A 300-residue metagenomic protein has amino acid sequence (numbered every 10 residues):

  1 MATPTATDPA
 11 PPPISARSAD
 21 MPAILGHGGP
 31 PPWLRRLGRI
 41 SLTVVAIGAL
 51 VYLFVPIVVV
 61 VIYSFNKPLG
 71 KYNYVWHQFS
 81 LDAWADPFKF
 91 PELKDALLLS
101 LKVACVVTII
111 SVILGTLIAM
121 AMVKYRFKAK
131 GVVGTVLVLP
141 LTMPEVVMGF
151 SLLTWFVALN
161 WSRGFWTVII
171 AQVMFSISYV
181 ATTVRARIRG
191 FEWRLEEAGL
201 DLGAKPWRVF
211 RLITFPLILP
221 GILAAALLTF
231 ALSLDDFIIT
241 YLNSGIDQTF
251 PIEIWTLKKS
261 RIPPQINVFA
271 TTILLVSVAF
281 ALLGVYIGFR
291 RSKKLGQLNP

Functional and structural regions predicted by a protein language model:
A2-P32, R39-L42, A129, R185-E196 (+3 more regions): C-terminal transmembrane helix and the adjacent membrane-cytosol boundary/short C-terminal tail of inner/organellar
S15-R17, W33-R39, L69-Y72, L81-E92 (+2 more regions): Interhelical loop and adjacent transmembrane-helix boundary motif in polytopic membrane transport permeases
L25-P32, K71-V75, L81, A129-K130 (+3 more regions): Membrane-interfacial helix termini and adjacent extracytoplasmic/periplasmic loops of multi-pass transporters
R35-A46, L50, L117-L152, E196: Cytoplasmic-entry segments and transmembrane alpha-helices of multi-pass inner-membrane transporters
V44-V45, L50-I57, V173-M174, A181-R185 (+2 more regions): Transmembrane alpha-helices
V55-L69, L99, G149-N160, L227-S233 (+5 more regions): A structural signal for multi-pass alpha-helical bundles of membrane permease subunits that mediate small-molecule
F65, P91-M122: Transmembrane alpha-helix signature in integral membrane proteins
L97, M122, L139, R194-L202 (+1 more regions): Short hydrophobic faces within alpha-helices
